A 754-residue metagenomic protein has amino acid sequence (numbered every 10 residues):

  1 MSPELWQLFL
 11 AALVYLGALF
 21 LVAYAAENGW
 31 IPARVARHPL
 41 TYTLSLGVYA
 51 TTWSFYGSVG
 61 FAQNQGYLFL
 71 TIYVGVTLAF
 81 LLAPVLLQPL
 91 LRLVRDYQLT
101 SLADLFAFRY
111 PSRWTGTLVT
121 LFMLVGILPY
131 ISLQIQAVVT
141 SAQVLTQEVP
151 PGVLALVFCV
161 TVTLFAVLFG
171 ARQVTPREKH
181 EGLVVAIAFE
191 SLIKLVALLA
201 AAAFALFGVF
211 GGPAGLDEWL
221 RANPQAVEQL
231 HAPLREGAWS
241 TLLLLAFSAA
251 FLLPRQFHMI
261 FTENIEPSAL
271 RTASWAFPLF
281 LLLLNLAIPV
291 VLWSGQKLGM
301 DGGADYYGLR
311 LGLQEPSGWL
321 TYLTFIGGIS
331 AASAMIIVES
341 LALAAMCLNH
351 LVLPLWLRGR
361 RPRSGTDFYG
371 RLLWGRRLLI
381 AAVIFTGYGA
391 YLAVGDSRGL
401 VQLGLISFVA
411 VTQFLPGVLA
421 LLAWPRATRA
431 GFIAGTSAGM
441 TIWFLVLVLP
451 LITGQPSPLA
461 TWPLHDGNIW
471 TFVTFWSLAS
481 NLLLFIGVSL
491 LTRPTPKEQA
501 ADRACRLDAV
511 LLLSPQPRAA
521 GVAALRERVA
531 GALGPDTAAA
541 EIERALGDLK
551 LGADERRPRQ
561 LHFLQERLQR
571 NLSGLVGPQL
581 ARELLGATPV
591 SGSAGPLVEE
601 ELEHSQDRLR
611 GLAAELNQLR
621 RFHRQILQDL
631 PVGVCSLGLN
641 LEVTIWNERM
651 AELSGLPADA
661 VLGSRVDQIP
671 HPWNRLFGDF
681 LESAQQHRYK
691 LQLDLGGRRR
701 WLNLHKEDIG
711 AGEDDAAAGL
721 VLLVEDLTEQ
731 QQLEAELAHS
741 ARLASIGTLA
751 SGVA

Functional and structural regions predicted by a protein language model:
M1-R559: Membrane-embedded helix-loop-helix hairpins and adjacent transmembrane boundary segments in multi-pass transporters
P515, L561-A614: Short, low-complexity N-terminal regulatory "tails/caps" that precede and couple sensory modules
E600-Q625, A735-A741: Short, charged amphipathic alpha-helical "coupling" segments at sensory-output junctions in signaling proteins
A614-W646: Sensory modules in modular signal-transduction proteins
N640-T644, E648-E652, L656, S664: PAS/LOV sensory domain surfaces, especially short acidic/polar patches at coil-to-helix junctions
R665, I669-E729: PAS-family sensory/regulatory modules and their coupling/dimerization elements
